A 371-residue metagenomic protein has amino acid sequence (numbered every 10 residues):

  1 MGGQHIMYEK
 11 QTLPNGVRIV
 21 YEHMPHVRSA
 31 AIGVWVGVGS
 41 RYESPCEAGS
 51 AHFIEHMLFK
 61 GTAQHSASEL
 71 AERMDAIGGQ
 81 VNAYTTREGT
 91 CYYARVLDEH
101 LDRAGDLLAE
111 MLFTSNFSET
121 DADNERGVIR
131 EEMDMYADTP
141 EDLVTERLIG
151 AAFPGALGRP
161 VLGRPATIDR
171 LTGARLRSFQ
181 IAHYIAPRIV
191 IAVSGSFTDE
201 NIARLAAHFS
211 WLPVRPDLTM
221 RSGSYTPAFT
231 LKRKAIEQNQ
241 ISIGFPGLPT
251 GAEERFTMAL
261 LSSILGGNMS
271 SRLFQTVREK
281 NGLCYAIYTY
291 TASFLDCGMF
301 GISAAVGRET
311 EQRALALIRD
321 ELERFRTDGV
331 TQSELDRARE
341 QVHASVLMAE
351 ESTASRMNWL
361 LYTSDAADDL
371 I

Functional and structural regions predicted by a protein language model:
Q4, T12, H23, A67-M220 (+4 more regions): Charge-rich, well-structured scaffold segments of protease-associated domains
M24, G33-W35, P216-S271: His/Glu-based metal-binding/catalytic segments typifying zinc-dependent metallopeptidases
V27-R28: Proline/glycine-enriched tight loop/beta-turn segments at coil->beta junctions that connect or precede beta-strands
A31-R95, D138, I264-L283: M16/MPP (pitrilysin/insulinase) zinc-metallopeptidase core fold and M16-derived inactive scaffolds
D365-I371: A short, hydrophobic C-terminal helix/tail in secreted or cell-surface proteins
